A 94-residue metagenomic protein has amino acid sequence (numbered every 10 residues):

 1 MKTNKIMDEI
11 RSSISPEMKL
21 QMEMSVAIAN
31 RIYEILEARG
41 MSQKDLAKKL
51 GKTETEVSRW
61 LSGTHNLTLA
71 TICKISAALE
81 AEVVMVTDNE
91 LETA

Functional and structural regions predicted by a protein language model:
M1-E34, R39: N-terminal flexible/basic segments that precede or flank functional cores
N30-K49, K74: Short basic helix-loop element that most often maps to the first helix and adjoining turn of HTH DNA-binding modules
L50-N66: Recognition helix of helix-turn-helix/homeodomain-like DNA-binding domains that insert into the DNA major groove
A70-M85: DNA major-groove recognition helix of helix-turn-helix/homeodomain DNA-binding modules
V86-A94: Short, charged recognition helix plus adjacent turn of helix-turn-helix-like nucleic-acid-binding domains
